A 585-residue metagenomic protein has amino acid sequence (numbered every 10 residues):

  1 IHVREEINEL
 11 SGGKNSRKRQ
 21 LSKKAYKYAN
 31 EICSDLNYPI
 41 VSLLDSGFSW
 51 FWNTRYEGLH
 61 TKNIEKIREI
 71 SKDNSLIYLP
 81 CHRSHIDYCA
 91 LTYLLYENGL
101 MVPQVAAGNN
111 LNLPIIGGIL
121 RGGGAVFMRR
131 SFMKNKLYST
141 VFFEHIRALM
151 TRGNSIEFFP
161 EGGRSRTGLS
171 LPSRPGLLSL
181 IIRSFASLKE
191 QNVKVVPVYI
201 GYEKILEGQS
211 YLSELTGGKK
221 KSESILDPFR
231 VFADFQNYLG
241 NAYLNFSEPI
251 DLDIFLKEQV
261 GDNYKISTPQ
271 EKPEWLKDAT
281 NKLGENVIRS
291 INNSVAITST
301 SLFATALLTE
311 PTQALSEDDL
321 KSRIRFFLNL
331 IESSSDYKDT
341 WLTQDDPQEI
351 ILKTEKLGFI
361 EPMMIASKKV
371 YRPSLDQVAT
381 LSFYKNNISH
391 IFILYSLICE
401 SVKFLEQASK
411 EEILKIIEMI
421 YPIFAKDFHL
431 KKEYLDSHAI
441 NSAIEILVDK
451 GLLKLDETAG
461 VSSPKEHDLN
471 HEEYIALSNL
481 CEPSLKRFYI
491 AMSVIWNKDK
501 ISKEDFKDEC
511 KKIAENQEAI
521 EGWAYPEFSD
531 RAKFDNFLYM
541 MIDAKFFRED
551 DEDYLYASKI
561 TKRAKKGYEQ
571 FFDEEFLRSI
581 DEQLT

Functional and structural regions predicted by a protein language model:
I1-E157, G162-T585: Membrane-interfacial terminal anchoring regions of lipid-handling membrane enzymes
